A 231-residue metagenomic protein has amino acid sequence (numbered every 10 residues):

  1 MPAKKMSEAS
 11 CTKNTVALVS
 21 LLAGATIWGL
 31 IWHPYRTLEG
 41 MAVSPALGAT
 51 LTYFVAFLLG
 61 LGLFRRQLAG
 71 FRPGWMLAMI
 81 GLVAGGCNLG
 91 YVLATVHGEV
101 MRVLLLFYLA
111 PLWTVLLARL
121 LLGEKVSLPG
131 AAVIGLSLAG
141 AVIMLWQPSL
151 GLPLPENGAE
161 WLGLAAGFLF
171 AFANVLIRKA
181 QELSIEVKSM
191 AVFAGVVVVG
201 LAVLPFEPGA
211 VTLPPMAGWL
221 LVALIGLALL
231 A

Functional and structural regions predicted by a protein language model:
M1-L22, V115-F168: Juxtamembrane helix-loop boundary signature in multi-pass membrane transporters
K13-V16, A42-A46, G70-G74, W146-L169 (+1 more regions): Juxtamembrane helix-entry segments on the extracytoplasmic side of multipass membrane proteins
V16-S20, I27, G40-G86, W113 (+2 more regions): Transmembrane alpha-helices of multi-pass small-molecule transport proteins
A25-T26, I80-G85, L89, Y108 (+2 more regions): Residue-level hotspots within the lipid-embedded alpha helices of multi-pass solute transporters
W28-G29, N88-V96, V142-P153, V197-T212: Hydrophobic alpha-helical transmembrane segments in multi-pass integral membrane proteins
L30, Q67-R102, I143, G226-A231: Specific transmembrane alpha-helical segments of multi-pass solute transporters/efflux pumps, especially DMT/EamA
G40-L47, G90-L106, L183-V187: Structural motif at transmembrane-helix junctions in multi-pass transporters
L59-A69, L112-V126, A171-S184, A231: C-terminal ends of transmembrane helices
